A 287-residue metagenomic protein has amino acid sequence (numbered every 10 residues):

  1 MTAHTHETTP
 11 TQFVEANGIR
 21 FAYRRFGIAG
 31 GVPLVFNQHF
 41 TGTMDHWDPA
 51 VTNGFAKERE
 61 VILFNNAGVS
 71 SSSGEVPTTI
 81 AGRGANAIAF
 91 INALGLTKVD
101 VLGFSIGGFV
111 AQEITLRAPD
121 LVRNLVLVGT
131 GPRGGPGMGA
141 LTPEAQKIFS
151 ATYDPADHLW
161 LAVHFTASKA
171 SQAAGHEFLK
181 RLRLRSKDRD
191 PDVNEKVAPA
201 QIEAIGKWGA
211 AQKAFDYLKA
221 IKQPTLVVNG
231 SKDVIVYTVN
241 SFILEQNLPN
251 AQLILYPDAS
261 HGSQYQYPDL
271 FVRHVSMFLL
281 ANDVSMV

Functional and structural regions predicted by a protein language model:
I19-S73: Conserved HGGG/HGGXW glycine-rich cap/lid loop of the alpha/beta-hydrolase fold
I62-L102, R273: Active-site loop/oxyanion-hole signature of alpha/beta-hydrolase fold enzymes
G103, G107, A111: Gly/Ala-rich beta-loop-alpha elbow adjacent to hydrolase catalytic centers
L116, R123-P155: Flexible "cap/lid" loop of the alpha/beta hydrolase fold
D157-Q212, Y217: Conserved alpha/beta-hydrolase catalytic His-Asp/Glu region
I221, V227-N229: Short beta-strand/loop motif that positions the catalytic acidic residue of the alpha/beta-hydrolase fold
V234-N240: Conserved alpha/beta-hydrolase "acid-adjacent" motif
A251-V287: Catalytic active-site module of serine/aspartate enzymes centered on a nucleophile-bearing elbow/loop
